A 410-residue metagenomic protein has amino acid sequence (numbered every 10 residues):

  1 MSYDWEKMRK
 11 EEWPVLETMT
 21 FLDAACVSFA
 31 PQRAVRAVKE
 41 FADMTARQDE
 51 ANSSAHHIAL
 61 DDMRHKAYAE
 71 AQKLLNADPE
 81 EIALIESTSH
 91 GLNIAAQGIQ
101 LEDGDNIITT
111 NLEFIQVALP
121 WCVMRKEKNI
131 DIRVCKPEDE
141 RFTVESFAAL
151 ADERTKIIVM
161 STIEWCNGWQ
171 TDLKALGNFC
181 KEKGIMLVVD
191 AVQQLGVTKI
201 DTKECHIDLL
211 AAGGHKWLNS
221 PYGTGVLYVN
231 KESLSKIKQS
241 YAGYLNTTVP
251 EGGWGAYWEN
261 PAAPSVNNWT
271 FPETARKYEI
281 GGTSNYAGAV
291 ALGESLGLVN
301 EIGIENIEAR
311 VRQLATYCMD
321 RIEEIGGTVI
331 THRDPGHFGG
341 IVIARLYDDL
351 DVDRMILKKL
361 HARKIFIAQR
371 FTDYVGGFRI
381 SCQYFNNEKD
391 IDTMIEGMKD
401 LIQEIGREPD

Functional and structural regions predicted by a protein language model:
M1-D410: Pyridoxal 5′-phosphate
